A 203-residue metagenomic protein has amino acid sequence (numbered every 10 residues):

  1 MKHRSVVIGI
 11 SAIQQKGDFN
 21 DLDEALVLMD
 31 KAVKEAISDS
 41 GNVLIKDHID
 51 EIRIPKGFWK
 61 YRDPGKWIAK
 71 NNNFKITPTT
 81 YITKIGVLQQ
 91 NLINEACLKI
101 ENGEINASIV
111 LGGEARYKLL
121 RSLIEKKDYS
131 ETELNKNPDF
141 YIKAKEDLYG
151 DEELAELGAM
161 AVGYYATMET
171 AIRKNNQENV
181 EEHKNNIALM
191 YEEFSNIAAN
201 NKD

Functional and structural regions predicted by a protein language model:
M1-T83, C97, E101-I105, I109-D203: Conserved "HGTGT" condensation-loop signature of ketosynthase/thiolase-family condensing enzymes that catalyze
Q90-L98: Conserved phosphate-binding catalytic cores of ATP/NTP-utilizing and phosphoryl-transfer enzymes
